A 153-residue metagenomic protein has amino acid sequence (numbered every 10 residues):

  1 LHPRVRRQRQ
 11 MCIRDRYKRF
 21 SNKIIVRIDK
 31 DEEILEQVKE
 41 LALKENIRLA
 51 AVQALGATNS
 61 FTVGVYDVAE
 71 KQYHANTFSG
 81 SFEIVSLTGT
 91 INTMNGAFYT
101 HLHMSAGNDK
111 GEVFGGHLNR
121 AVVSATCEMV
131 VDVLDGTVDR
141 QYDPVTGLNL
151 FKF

Functional and structural regions predicted by a protein language model:
L1-I13: Single conserved hydrophobic/aromatic residue that forms the stacking wall/gate of nucleotide- or nucleobase-binding
R14-T100, S105-F153: N-terminal intrinsically disordered, cationic/polar leader segments that include organellar targeting peptides
